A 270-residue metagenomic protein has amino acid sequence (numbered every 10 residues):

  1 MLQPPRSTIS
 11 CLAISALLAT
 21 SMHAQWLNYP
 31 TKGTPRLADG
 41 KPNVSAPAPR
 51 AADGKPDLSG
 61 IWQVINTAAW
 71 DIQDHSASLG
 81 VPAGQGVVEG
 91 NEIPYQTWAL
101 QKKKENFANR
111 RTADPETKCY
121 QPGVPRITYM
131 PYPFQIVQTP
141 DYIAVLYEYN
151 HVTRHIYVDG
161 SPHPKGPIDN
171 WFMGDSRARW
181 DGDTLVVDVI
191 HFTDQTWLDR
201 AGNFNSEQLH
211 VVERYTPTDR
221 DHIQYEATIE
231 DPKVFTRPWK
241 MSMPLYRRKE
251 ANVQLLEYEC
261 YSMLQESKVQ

Functional and structural regions predicted by a protein language model:
M1-S7: Positively charged n-region of N-terminal signal peptides that target proteins for export
L2, I14, T20-Q270: PEST-like low-complexity, intrinsically disordered acidic/proline/serine-rich tracts that flank trafficking/processing
